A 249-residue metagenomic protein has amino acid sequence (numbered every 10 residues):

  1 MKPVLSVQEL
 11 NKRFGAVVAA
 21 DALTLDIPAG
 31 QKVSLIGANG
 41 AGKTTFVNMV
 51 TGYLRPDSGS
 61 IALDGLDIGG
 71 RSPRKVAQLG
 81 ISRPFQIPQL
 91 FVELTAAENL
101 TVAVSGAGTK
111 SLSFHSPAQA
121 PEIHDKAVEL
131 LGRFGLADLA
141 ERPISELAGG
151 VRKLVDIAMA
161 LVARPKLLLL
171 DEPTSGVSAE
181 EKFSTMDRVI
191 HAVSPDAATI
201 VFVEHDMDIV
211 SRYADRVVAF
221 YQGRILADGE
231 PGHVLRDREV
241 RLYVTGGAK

Functional and structural regions predicted by a protein language model:
K2-K249: Glycine-rich phosphate-binding loops of nucleotide-dependent enzymes
